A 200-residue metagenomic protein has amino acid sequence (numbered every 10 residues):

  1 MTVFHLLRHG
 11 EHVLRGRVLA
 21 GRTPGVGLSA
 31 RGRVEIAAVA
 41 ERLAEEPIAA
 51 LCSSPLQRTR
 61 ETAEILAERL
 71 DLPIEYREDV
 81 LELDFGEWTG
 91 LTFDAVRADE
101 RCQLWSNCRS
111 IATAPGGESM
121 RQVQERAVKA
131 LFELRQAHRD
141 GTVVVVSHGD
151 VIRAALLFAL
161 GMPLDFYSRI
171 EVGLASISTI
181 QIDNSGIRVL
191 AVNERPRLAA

Functional and structural regions predicted by a protein language model:
M1-T2, L83-D94, Q136-T142, L157-A200: Acidic, low-complexity terminal tails and accessory targeting/binding regions of phosphate-metabolizing enzymes
T2, L7-L72: Active-site-proximal alpha-helix that buttresses catalytic centers in soluble enzyme cores
V3-L7, G141-S147, V151: Beta-strand elements within well-structured catalytic alpha/beta cores of enzymes that handle phosphate/sulfate esters
H12, V151-I152: Short active-site segment of divalent metal-dependent hydrolases/proteases that encodes the spacing between
P47-D79, Q181-A200: Conserved histidine-centered catalytic loops in small-molecule metabolism enzymes
S53-S54, E125, V146-S147: Short beta-strand scaffold positions
I65, A154-F158: Active-site signature of alpha/beta-hydrolase-fold catalytic machinery across serine- and Asp/Cys-nucleophile hydrolases
R69-K129, Q181, A191: Phosphate-handling substructures
